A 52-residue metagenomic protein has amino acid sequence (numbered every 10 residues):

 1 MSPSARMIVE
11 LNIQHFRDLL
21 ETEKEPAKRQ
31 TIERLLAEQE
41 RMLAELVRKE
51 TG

Functional and structural regions predicted by a protein language model:
M1-G52: Extended, charge-rich alpha-helical interface modules
